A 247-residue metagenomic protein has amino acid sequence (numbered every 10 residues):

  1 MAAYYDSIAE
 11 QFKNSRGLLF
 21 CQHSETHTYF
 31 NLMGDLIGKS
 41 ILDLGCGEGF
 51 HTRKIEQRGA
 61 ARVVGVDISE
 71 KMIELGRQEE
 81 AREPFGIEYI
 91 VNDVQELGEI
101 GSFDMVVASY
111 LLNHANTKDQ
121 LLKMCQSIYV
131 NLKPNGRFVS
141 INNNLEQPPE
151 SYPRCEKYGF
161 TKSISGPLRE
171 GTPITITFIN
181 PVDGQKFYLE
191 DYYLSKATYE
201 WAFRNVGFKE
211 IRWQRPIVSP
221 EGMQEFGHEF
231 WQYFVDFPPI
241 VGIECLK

Functional and structural regions predicted by a protein language model:
M1-L36, F50-K54: Conserved class I S-adenosyl-L-methionine
L42-L44, E48-E96: Class I SAM-dependent methyltransferase SAM/SAH-binding core
R62, F138-V139: A short hydrophobic/small-residue beta-strand
G98-V106: A short acidic, Gly/Pro-enriched loop at the edge of an enzyme's catalytic core that lines a small-molecule cofactor
M105-D119: A short SAM/SAH-binding and catalytic strip from SAM-dependent methyltransferases
L122-P134: A short glycine-rich, Lys/Arg-flanked "PGG" loop and its adjoining helix->strand segment in the class I
V139-W201: SAM-dependent methyltransferase
T198, A202-K247: C-terminal lobe and adjacent flexible extensions of AdoMet/dcAdoMet transferase-like proteins
